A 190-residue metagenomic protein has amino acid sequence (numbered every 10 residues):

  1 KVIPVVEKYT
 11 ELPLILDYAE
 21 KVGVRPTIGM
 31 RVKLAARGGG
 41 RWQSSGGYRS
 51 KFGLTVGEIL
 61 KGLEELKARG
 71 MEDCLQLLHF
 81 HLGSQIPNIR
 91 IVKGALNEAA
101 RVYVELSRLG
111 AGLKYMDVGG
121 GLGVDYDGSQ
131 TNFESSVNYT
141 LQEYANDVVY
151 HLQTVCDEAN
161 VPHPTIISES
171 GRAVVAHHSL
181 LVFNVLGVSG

Functional and structural regions predicted by a protein language model:
K1-D117, V124, T140-E143: Active-site-proximal beta-alpha core segment in soluble small-molecule metabolic enzymes
S84-G190: C-terminal active-site-proximal or functional interface alpha/beta core segments in diverse enzymes
